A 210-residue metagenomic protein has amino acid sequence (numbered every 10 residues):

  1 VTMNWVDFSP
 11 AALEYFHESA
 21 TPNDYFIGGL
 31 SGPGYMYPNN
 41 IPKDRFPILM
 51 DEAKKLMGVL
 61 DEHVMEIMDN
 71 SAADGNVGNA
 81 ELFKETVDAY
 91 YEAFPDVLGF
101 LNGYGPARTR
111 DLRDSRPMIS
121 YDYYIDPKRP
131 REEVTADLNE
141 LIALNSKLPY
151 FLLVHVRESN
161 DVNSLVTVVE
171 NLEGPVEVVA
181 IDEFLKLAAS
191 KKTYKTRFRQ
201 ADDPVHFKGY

Functional and structural regions predicted by a protein language model:
V1, L60, I67-G209: Catalytic grooves of carbohydrate-active enzymes
V1-H17: Active-site beta->alpha N-cap acidic-glycine motif
V6-D7, K43-P47, V77, E81 (+1 more regions): Soluble non-cytosolic domains of exported or imported proteins
L13-P22, D44-V59, A80-P95: Short, surface-exposed basic-aromatic patches at helix termini and helix-loop junctions that form
I27-G28: Lumenal/extracellular "mature" regions of secretory-pathway glycan-modifying transferases
S31: Conserved, mostly hydrophobic/aromatic
N40: Metal-dependent catalytic neighborhoods of phosphoester/phosphodiester hydrolases
